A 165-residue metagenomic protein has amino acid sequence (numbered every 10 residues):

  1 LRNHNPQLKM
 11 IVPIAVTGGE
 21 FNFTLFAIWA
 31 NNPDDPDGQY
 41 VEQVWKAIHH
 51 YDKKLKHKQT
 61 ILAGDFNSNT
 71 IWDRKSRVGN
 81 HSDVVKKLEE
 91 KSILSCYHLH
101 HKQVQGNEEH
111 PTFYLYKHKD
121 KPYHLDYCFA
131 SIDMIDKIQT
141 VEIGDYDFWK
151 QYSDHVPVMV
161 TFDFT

Functional and structural regions predicted by a protein language model:
L1-N3, S95-G106, T140-D147: Acidic carboxylate-rich catalytic motifs and surrounding loops in phosphoryl-/glycosyl-chemistry enzymes
L1-N31: Structured beta-strand-rich core segments of catalytic domains in phosphoester-bond hydrolases
Q7-P13, P122-Y127, D154-M159: Short hydrophobic/aromatic beta-strand or adjacent loop that forms the aromatic wall/cage of a ligand/substrate-binding
P13-F21, S131-I132, S153, V160-T165: Active-site beta-strand termini and strand-to-loop segments that position acidic
T24-Q39, K86-E89: Active-site-proximal loop/helix segment associated with metal-binding centers of metalloenzymes
A30, F66, V156: Active-site metal-binding loops of divalent metal-dependent hydrolases
E42-A130: Metal-dependent phosphoesterases centered on the DNase I-like endonuclease/exonuclease/phosphatase
L115-H118, D147-Q151: Short proline/glycine-enriched turn/loop segments at secondary-structure junctions
